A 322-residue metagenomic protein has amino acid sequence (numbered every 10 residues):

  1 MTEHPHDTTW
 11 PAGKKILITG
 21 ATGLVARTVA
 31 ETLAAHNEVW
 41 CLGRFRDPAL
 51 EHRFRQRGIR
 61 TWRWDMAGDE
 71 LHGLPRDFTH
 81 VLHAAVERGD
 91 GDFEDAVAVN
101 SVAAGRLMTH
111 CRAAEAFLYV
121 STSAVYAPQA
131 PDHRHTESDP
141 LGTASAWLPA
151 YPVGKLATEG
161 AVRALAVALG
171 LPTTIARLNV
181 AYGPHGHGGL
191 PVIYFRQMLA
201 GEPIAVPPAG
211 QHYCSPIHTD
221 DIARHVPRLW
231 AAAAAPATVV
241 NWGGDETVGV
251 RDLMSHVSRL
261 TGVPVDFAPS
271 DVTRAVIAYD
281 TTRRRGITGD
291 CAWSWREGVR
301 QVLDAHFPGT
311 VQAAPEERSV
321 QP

Functional and structural regions predicted by a protein language model:
W10, K15-A35: N-terminal Rossmann NAD(P)H-binding glycine-rich loop of SDR-like oxidoreductase domains
P48, I59-S101: NAD(P)H-binding glycine-rich loop region in Rossmannoid oxidoreductase-like domains and their noncatalytic homologs
D95-R106, S145, P149, V153-G154 (+1 more regions): Glycine-rich NAD(P)-binding loop of the Rossmann-fold in SDR/ketoreductase-type enzymes
G105-A150: Conserved Rossmann-fold NAD(P)-dependent oxidoreductase catalytic core, especially the SDR/UDP-sugar
G160-C214, T219, V257: NAD(P)-dependent short-chain dehydrogenase/reductase
V180-P184, V206-Y213, T238-V248, S270-T273 (+1 more regions): Glycine-rich Rossmann NAD(P)(H)-binding loop
T219, G249-S255, P269-Q301, A305-S319: Conserved C-terminal active-site "lid" loop/helix of NAD(P)H-dependent oxidoreductases that clamps the redox cofactor
H225-R228, A232-V272, A314-E317: Mid/C-terminal beta-alpha module of Rossmann-like enzyme folds, strongest in SDR-family dehydrogenases/epimerases
